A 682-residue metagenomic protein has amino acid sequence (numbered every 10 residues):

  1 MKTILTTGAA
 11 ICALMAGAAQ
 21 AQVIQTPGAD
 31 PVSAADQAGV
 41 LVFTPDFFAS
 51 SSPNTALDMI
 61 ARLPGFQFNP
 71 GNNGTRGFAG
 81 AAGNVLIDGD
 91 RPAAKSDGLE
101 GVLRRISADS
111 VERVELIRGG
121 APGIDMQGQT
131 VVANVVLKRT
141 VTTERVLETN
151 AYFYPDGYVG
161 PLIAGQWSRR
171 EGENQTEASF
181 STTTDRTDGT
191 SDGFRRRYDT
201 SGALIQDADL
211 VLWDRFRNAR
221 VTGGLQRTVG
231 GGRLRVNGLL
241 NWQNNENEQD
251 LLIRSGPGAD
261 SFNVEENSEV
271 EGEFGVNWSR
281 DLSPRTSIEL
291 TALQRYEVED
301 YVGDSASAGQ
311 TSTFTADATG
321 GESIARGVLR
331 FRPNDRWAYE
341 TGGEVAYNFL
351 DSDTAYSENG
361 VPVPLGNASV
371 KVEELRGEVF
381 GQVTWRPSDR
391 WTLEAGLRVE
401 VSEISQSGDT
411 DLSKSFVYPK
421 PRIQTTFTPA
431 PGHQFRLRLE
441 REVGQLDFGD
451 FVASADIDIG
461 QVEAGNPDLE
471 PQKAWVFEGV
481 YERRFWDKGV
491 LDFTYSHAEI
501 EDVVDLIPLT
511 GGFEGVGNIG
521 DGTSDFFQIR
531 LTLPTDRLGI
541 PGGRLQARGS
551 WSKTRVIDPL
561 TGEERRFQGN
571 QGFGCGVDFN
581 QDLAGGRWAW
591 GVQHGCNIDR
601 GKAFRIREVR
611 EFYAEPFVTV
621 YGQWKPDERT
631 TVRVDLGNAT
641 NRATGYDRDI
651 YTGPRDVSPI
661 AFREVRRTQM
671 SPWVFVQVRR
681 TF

Functional and structural regions predicted by a protein language model:
V32-A34, L41, L57-A94: Extracytoplasmic beta-strand/coil segments of soluble accessory domains associated with Gram-negative outer-membrane
A56-M59, G74-T75, G101-V102, G128-N150 (+1 more regions): N-terminal periplasmic accessory domains that precede and gate Gram-negative outer-membrane beta-barrel machines
R91-R118, G165, G223: Short acidic/polar hinge/loop motifs at secondary-structure boundaries that mediate gating or recognition
G157-T190, G202-E248, E266-R285: Transmembrane beta-barrel wall of Gram-negative outer-membrane proteins
R220-N245, E265-L412, T428, G432 (+1 more regions): Face-selective signature of the C-terminal outer-membrane beta-barrel domain
N267-E269, A318, A368-E374, K414 (+4 more regions): Outer-membrane beta-barrel signature, preferentially recognizing the C-terminal barrel domain of Gram-negative
S496-E499, G517-F604: Gram-negative outer-membrane beta-barrel transporters
W624-F682: C-terminal beta-signal and adjacent terminal beta-strands/loops of Gram-negative outer-membrane beta-barrel proteins
